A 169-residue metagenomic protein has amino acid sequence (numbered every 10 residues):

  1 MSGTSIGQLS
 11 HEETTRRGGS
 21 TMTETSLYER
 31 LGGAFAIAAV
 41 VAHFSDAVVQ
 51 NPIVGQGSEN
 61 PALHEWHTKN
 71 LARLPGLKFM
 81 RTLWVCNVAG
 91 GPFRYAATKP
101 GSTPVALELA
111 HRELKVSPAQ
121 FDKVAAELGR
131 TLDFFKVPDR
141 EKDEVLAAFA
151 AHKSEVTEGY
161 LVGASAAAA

Functional and structural regions predicted by a protein language model:
G3-A169: Core of compact, soluble alpha-helical bundle domains
